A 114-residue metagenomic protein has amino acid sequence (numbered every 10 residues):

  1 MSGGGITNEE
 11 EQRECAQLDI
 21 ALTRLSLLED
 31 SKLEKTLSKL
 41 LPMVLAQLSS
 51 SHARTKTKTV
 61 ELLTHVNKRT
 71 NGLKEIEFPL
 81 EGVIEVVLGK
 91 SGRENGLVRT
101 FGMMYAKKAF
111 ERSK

Functional and structural regions predicted by a protein language model:
M1-K114: Extended, low-complexity, acidic/polar intrinsically disordered regions that flank or interrupt HEAT/TOG/ARM solenoid
